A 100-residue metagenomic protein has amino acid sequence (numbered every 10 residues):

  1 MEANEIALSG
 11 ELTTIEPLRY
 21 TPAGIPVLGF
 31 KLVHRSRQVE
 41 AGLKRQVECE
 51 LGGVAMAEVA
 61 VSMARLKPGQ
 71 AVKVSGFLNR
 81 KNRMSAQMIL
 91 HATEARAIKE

Functional and structural regions predicted by a protein language model:
M1-E100: Single-stranded nucleic acid-binding surfaces, predominantly the OB-fold ssDNA-binding core
